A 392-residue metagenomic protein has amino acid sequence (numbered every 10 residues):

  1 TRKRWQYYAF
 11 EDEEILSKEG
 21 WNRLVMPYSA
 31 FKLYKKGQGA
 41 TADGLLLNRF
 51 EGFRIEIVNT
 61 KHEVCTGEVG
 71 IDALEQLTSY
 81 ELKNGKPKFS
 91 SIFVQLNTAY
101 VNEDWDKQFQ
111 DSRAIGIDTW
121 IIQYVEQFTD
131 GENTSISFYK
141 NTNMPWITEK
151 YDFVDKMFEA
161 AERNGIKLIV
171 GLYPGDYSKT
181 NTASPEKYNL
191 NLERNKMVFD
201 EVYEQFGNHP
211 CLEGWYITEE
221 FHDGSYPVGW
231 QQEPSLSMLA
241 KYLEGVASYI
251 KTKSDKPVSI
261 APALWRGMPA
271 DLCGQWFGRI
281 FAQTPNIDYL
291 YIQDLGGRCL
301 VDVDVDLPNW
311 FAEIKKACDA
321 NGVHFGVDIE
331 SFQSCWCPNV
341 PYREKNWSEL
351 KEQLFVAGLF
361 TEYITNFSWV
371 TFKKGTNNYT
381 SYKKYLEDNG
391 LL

Functional and structural regions predicted by a protein language model:
T1-T41, R49, V58-Q76: Extracellular ligand-binding interfaces
P27, L77-E126, L264: Boundary/entry segment of secreted carbohydrate-active catalytic domains
C65-V69, A73, K179-L212, Y216-S254 (+3 more regions): Active-site cleft segment of glycoside hydrolase catalytic domains centered on the general acid/base Glu
F93-K107, Y124-E132, N143-D152, S178-K179 (+7 more regions): Acidic-and-aromatic substrate-binding clefts and catalytic sites of carbohydrate-active enzymes
F93-N97, K167-T182, N189-L192, E213-H222 (+4 more regions): Aromatic-lined carbohydrate-recognition surfaces of secreted/lumenal glycan-active proteins
W105-Y177, Q232-I260, D304-A320: Aromatic-lined substrate-binding rim segments of carbohydrate-active enzymes
T119-I121, E213, I287-V303, E313 (+1 more regions): Substrate-binding cleft of secreted/luminal carbohydrate-active enzymes
E149-N164, S184-G214, Y249, W276-T284 (+1 more regions): An active-site-proximal structural segment forming one wall of the substrate-binding cleft that immediately precedes
